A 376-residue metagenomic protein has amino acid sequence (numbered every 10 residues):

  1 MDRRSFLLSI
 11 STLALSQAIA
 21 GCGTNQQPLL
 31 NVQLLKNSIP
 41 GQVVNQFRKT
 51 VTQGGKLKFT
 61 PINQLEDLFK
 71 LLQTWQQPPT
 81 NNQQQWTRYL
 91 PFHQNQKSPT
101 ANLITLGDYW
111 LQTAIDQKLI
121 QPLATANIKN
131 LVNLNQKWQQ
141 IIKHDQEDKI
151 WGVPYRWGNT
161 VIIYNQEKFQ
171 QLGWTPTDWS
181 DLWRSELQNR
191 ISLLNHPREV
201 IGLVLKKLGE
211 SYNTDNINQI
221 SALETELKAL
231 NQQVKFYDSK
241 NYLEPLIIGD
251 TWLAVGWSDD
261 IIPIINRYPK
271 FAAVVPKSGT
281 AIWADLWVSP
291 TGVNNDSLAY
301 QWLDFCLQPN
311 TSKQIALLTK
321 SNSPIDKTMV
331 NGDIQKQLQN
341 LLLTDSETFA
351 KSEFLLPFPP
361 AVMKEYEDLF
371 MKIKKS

Functional and structural regions predicted by a protein language model:
M1-G21: N-terminal secretory signal peptides and thylakoid transit peptides that target proteins across membranes
L7, D333-S376: Extracellular/periplasmic bilobal clamshell ligand-binding domains
G23-T113: Early extracytoplasmic/lumenal segment of secretory-pathway proteins
G41, L65-F69, A101, G107-Q233 (+2 more regions): Extracytoplasmic ligand-binding site segments that recognize negatively charged/polar headgroups
T52-P61, P79-Q84, Q96-K97, Y212-F236 (+1 more regions): A local structural motif
L111-T113, I247, L253-K270: A ligand-binding cleft/hinge motif common to bilobed small-molecule-binding domains
I220-A229, N266-T291: Periplasmic-binding protein-like
D285, P290-F354: Mature extracytoplasmic/periplasmic domains
